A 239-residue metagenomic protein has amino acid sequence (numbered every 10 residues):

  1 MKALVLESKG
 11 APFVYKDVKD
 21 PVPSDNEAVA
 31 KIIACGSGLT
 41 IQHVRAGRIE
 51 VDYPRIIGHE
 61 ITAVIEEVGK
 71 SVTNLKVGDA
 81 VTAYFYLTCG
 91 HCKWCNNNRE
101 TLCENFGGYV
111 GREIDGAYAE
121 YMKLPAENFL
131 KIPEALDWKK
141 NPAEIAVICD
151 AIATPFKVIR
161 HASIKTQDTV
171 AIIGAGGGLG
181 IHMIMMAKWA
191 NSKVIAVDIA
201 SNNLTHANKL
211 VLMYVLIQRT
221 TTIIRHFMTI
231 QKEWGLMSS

Functional and structural regions predicted by a protein language model:
G10-Y15, L39-I41: Short N-terminal binding/cap micro-motifs at the start of the first secondary-structure element
D20-G36, R45-N96, I114-D115, A135-D137: Glycine-rich beta-strand-centered segment in the early N-terminal region that forms part of a ligand/cofactor-binding
D79, E120, M213, M237: Conserved acidic residues
C89-G174: NAD(P)H dinucleotide-binding glycine-rich loop of Rossmann-like/cofactor-binding domains, especially the beta1-alpha1
K139-T221, R225, S238: Mid-domain Rossmann-like dinucleotide-binding core that forms the NAD(H)/NADP(H) cofactor-binding site
I230-S238: A glycine-rich helix->loop->beta "capping" turn within Rossmann-like NAD(P)(H)-dependent oxidoreductase domains
